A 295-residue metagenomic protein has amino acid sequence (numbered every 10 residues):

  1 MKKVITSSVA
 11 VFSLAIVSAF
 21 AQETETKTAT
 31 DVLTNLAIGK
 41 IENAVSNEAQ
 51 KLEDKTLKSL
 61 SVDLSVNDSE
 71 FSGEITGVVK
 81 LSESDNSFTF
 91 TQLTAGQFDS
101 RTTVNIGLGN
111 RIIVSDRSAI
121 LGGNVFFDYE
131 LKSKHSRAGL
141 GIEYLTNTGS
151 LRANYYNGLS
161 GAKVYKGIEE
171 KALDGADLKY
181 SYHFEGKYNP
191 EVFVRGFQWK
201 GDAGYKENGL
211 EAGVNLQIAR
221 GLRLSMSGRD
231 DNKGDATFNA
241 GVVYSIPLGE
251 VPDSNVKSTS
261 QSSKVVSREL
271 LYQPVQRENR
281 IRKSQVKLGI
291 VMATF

Functional and structural regions predicted by a protein language model:
M1-Q22: Gram-negative bacterial Sec-dependent N-terminal signal peptides
E23-D54, L159-F193, W199-G204, Q217-F295: Flexible, glycine-rich linker and terminal segments associated with outer-membrane beta-barrel/transport systems
L33-I113, S118-E130: Outer membrane beta-barrel translocator domains of Type V secretion systems
V62-V66, T91-Q97, G123-Y129, L140 (+4 more regions): Transmembrane beta-barrel strands of outer-membrane/channel proteins
L64-G73, A95-N105, Y129-S136, E170 (+2 more regions): Solvent-exposed loop/turn segments connecting transmembrane beta-strands in outer-membrane beta-barrel proteins
I75-V79, I106-N110, V125, L140-T146 (+3 more regions): Residues on the lipid-exposed face of transmembrane beta-strands in outer-membrane beta-barrel proteins
E83-F90, I113-G123, T148-A153, E185-V194 (+2 more regions): Repeated loop/turn-to-beta-strand initiation elements of outer-membrane beta-barrel proteins
R137, A153-N154, V164-Y165: A short secondary-structure junction signal
